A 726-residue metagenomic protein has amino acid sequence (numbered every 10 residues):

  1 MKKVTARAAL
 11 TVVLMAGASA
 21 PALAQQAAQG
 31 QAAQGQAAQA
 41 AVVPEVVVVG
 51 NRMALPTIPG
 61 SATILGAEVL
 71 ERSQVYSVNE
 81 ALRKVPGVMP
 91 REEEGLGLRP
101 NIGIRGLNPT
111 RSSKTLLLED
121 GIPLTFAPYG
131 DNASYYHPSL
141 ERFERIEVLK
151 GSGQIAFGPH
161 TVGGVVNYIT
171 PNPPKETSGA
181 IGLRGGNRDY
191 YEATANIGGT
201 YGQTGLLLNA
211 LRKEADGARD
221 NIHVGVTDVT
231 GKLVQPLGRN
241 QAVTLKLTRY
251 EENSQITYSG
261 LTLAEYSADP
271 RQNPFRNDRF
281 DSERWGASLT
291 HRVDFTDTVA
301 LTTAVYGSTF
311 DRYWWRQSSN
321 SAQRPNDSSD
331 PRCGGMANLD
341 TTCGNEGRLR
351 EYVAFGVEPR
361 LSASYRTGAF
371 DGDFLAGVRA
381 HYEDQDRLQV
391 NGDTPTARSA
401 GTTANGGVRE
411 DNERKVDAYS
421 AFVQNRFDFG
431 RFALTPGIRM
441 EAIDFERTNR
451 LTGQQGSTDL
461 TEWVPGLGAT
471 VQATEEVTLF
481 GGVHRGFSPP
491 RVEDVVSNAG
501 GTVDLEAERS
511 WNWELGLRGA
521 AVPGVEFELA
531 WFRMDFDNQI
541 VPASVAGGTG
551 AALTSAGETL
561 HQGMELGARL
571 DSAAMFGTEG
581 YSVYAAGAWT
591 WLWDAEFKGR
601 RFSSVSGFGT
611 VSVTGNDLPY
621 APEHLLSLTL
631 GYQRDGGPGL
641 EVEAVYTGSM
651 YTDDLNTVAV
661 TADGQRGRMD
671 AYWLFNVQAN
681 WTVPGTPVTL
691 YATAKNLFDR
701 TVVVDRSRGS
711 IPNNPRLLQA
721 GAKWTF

Functional and structural regions predicted by a protein language model:
A6-T11, Q235, T248, D373-F374 (+4 more regions): Conserved C-terminal beta-signal and adjacent last beta-strands/turns of outer-membrane beta-barrel proteins
I122-K150, G231: Short acidic/polar hinge/loop motifs at secondary-structure boundaries that mediate gating or recognition
S178-A180, G185-E214, R219-T257, R279-T296 (+2 more regions): Transmembrane beta-barrel wall of Gram-negative outer-membrane proteins
G238, Y352, T367-E383, N412-M534 (+1 more regions): Structural signature of Gram-negative outer-membrane beta-barrels, strongest in the C-terminal barrel of TonB-dependent
A242, S282-P325, D330-R450, S582: Face-selective signature of the C-terminal outer-membrane beta-barrel domain
E251-A268, D444-E446, T470-E514, F527-T554 (+3 more regions): Surface-exposed extracellular loop regions of Gram-negative outer-membrane beta-barrel proteins, predominantly
R292-D294, T298-S318, Q472, T478-H484 (+4 more regions): Membrane-embedded beta-barrel scaffold of Gram-negative outer-membrane proteins
L361-A363, G368-D371, W531-D535, L553-L655: Gram-negative outer-membrane beta-barrel transporters
